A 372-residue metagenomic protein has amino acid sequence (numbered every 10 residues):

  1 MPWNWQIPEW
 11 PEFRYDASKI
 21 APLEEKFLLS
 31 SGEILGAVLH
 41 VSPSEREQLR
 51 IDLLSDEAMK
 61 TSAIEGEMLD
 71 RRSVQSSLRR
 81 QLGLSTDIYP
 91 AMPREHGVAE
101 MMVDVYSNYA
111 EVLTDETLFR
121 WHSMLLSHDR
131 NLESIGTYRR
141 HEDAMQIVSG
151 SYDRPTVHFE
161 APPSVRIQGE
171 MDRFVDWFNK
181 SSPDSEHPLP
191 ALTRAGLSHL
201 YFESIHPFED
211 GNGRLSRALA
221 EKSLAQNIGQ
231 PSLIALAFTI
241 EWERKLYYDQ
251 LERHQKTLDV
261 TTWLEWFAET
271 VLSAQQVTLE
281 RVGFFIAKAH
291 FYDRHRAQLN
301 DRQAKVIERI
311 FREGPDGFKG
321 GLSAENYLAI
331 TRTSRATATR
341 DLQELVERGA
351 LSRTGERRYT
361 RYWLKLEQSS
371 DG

Functional and structural regions predicted by a protein language model:
M1-G372: FIC/Doc superfamily catalytic core
